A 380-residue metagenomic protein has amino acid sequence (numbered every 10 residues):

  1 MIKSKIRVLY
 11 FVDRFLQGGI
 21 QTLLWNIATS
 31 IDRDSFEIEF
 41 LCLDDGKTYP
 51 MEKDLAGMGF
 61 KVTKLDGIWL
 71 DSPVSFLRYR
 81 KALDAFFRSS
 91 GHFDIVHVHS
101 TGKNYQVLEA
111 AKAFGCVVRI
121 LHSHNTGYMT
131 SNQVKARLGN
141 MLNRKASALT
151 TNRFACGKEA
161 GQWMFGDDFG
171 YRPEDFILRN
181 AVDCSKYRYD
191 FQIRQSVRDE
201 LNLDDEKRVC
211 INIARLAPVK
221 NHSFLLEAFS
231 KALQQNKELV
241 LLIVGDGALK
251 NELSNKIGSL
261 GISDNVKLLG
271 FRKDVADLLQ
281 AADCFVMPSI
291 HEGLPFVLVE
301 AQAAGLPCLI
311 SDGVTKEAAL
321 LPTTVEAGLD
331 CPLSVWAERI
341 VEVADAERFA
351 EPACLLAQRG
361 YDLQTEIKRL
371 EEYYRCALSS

Functional and structural regions predicted by a protein language model:
K5-I6, Y10-R78, F86, P173-E174 (+2 more regions): N-terminal strand-loop element at the rim of the active site of nucleotide-sugar-dependent glycosyltransferases
G18-N26, R208-K231, A248-S254: A conserved mid-protein helix/loop that constitutes part of the nucleotide-sugar donor-binding site
A82-L83, R188-L203: A short helix/loop element that forms part of the nucleotide-sugar donor recognition site in Leloir-type
V98-N104: Short His-centered aromatic/hydrophobic patch
L149-R188: A short, active-site helix/loop in glycosyltransferases that binds the activated sugar's phosphate group
F271, I290: Aromatic "clamp/platform" in nucleotide-sugar-dependent glycosyltransferases that forms part of the donor/acceptor
L298, P307-S311, K316: Short hydrophobic beta-strand element within catalytic cores of glycosyltransferases and related nucleotide-activated
E317-A346, Q364: Change "using UDP/GDP/dTDP sugars" to "using nucleotide sugars
